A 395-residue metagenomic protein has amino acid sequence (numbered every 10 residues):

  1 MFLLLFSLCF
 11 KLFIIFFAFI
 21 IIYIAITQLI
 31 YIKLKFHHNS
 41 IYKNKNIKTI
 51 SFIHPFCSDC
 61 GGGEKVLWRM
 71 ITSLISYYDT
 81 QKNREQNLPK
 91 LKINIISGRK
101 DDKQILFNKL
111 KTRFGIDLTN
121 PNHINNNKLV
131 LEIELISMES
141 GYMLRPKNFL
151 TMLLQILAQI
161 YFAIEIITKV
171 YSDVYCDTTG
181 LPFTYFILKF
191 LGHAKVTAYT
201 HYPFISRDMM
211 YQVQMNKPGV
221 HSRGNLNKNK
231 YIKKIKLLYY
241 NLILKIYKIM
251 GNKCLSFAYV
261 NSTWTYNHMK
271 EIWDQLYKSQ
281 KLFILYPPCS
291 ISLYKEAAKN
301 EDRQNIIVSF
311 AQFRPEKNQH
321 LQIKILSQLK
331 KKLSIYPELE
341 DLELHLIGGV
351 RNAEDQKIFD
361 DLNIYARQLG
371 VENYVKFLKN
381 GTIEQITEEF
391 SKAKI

Functional and structural regions predicted by a protein language model:
F2-L3, K11, I15-A18, M152-Q155 (+2 more regions): Short N-terminal targeting/anchoring amphipathic segment
S51-F52, F257-Y259, A298-K317, I323-Q328 (+1 more regions): Conserved donor-binding/catalytic core segment of Leloir-type glycosyltransferases
G61-R69, N305, R314-S334, K357-D360: A conserved mid-protein helix/loop that constitutes part of the nucleotide-sugar donor-binding site
L118, G348, Q356-Q385: Nucleotide-activated donor-binding/catalytic signature segment of Leloir-type glycosyltransferases, i.e., the conserved
I164-E165, F204, N216, V220-A258 (+1 more regions): Membrane-proximal helix-turn-helix segments that form the acceptor-binding/catalytic region of lipid-linked
V174-D177, K189-N229, Y259, F283: Active-site proximal beta-strand in glycosyltransferases
K270, K281-Q304: Acidic anion/phosphate-binding donor-loop and adjacent secondary structure in glycosyltransferase catalytic cores
E388-I395: Acidic donor-binding loop of glycosyltransferase active sites
